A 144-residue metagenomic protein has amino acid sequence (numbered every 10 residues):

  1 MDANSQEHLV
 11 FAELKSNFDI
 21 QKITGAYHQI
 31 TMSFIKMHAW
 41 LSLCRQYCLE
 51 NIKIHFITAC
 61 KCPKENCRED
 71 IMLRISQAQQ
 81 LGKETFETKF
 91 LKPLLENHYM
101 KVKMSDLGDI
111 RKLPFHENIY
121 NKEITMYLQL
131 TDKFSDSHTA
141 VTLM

Functional and structural regions predicted by a protein language model:
M1, H8-S16, S33: Conserved catalytic cores of phosphodiester-cleaving nucleases, focusing on short active-site segments
D2-S5, Y47-C48: Short, charge-rich binding segments
V10, I23-T24, C67-D70: Short, conserved acidic/polar surface loops in the N-terminal third of protein domains
V10-F18, G25, S76-Q77: Surface-exposed flexible segments
F11, I57-T58: A structural signal for short, well-ordered beta-strand segments and their strand-loop junctions that often border
N17-I57: Acidic, metal/cofactor-coordinating or nucleic-acid-engaging core segments within structured domains
T58-M144: C-terminal tail/extension regions appended to the core domain(s) of diverse proteins
